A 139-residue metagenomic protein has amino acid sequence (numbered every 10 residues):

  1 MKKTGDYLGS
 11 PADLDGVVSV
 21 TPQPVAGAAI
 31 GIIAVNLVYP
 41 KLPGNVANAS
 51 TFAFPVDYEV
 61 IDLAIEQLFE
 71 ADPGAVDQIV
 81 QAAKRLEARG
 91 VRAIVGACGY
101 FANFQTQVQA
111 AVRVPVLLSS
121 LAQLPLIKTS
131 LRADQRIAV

Functional and structural regions predicted by a protein language model:
K2-D77: N-terminal glycine-rich anion-binding loop in soluble enzyme alpha/beta folds
G9, E70-G74, A93-G96, P115-L117: Short, flexible loop segments at the rims of nucleotide/cofactor-binding pockets, characterized by
N36-V38, A93-Q105, S120-Q123: Gly/Ser/Thr-rich loops at beta-strand to alpha-helix junctions that form or flank small-molecule/cofactor-binding
G74-G90: Short, well-structured alpha-helical segments in soluble
D77, Q81-A82, Y100-Q107, A111: N-terminal active-site wall of soluble small-molecule enzyme domains
Q107-L131: Short, acidic/small-residue loops that bind anionic groups at enzyme active sites
T129-V139: Short, glycine-/small-residue-rich phosphate/pyrophosphate-handling segment
